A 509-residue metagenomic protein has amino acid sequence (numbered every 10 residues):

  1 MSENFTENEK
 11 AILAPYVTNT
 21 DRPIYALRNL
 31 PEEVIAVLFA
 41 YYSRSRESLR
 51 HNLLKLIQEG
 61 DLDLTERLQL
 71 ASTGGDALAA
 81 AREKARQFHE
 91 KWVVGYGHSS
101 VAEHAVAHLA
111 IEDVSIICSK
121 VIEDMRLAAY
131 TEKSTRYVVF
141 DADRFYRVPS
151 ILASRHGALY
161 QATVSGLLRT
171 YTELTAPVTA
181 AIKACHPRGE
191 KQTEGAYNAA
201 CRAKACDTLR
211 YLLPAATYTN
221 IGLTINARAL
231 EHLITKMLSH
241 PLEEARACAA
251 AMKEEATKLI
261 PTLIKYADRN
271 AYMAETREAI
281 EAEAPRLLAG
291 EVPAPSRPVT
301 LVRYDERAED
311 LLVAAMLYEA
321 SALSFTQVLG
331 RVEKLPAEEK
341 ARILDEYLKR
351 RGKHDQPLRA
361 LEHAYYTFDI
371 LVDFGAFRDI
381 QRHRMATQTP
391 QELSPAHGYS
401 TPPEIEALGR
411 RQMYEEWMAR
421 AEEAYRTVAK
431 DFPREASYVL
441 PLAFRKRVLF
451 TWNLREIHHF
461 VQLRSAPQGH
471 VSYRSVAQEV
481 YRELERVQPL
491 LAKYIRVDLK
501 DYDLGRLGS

Functional and structural regions predicted by a protein language model:
M1-S509: A conserved ligand/cofactor-binding region detector
